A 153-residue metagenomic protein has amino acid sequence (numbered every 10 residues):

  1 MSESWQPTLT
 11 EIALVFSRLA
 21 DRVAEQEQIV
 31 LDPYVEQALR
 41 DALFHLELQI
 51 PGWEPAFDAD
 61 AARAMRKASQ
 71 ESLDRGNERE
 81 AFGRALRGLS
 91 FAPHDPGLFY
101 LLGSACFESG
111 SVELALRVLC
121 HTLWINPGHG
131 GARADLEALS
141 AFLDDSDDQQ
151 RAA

Functional and structural regions predicted by a protein language model:
E3, E47-A64, R87-S90: TPR-adjacent "capping" and linker segments in tetratricopeptide-repeat scaffold/adaptor proteins
D74, E108, A141-D145: Register position in tetratricopeptide repeats
